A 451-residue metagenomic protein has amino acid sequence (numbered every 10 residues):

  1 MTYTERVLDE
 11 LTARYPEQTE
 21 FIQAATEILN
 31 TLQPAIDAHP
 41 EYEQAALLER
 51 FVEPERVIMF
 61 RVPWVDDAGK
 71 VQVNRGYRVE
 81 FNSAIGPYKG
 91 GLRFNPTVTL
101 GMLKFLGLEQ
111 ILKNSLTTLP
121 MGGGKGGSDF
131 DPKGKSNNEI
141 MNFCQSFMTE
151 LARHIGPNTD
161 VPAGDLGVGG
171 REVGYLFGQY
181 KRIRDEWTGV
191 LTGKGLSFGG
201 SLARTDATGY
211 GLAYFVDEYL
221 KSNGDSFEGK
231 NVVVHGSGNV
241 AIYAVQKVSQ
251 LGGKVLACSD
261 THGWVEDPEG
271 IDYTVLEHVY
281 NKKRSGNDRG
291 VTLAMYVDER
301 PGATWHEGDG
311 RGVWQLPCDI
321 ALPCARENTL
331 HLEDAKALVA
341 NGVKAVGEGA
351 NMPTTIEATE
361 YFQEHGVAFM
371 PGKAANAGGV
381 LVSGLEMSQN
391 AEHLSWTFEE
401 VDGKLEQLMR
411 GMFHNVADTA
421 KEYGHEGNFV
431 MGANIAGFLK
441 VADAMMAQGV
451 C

Functional and structural regions predicted by a protein language model:
M1-L202, K440-G449: N-terminal ligand-binding/catalytic initiation module
T2-T19, A24, A337-C451: Adenosine-phosphate binding glycine-rich loop
L8-D9, T26, N30, L100 (+14 more regions): Predominant activation on well-ordered alpha-helical scaffold segments within soluble catalytic domains
V52-P54, D67-V71, P120-G122, T188 (+5 more regions): Solvent-exposed alpha-helices and their adjacent loops that cap or buttress functional pockets in soluble metabolic
G69, D165-L166, S201-T208, V233-S237 (+2 more regions): Active-site nucleophile and cofactor-binding loops and adjacent substrate-binding regions of central metabolic enzymes
T159-A163, W187-L191, V234, A257-D260 (+5 more regions): General beta-strand structural signal in soluble alpha/beta enzymes
G200-Q315: Glycine-rich phosphate/diphosphate-binding loop of Rossmann-like nucleotide-binding domains
G263-F369, A374: Rossmann-like adenosine-cofactor binding region
